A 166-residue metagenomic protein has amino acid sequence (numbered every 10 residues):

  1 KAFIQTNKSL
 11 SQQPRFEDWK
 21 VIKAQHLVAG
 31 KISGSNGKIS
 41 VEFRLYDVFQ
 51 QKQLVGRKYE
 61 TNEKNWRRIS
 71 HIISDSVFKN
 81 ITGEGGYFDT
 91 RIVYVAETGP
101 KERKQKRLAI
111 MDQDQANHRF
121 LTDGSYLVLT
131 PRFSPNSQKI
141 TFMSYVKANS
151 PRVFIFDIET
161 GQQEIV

Functional and structural regions predicted by a protein language model:
K1-S40: Short, solvent-exposed, polar/charged sequence segments at loop or secondary-structure edges
A2-K8, M111-L127, F156-V166: Multi-bladed beta-propeller domains
G37-S40, K101-A109, N149-F154: Structural motif
D47-D75, S125-L127: Short secondary-structure boundary motifs at beta->alpha junctions and helix caps
N65-W66, N80-G86, S125-M143, Q162-V166: Conserved beta-propeller blade repeats
V93-E102, T141-K147: Beta-strand C-termini and the immediately following turn/loop, strongest in propeller blades
Q105, H118, L127-T130, S150: Conserved positions at the start
